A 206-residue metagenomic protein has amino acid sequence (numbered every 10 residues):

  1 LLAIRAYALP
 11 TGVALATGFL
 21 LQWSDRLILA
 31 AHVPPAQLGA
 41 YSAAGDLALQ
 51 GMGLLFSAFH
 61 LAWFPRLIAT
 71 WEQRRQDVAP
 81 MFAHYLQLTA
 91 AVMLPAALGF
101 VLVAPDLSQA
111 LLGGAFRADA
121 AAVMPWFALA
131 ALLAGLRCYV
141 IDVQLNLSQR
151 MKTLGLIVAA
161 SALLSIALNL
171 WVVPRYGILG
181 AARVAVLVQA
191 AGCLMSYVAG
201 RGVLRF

Functional and structural regions predicted by a protein language model:
L1-Q22, A62-P80, G200-F206: Interhelical loop/hinge segments that connect adjacent transmembrane helices in multipass membrane
R5-A8, S42, W63, R74-V103 (+1 more regions): Interfacial transmembrane-helix starts/ends
P10, D25-L27, Q37-F56, L86-A91 (+2 more regions): Alpha-helical transmembrane segments of polytopic membrane transporters and translocases
A14, G18, Q22, G45 (+3 more regions): Short runs within selected transmembrane alpha-helices of multi-pass transporters and secretion channels
A16-G51, R66-A69, P105-F116, R175: Helix-terminus/linker motif at the lipid-water interface of multi-pass membrane proteins
L29, F100, S108, L168-N169 (+1 more regions): MFS-fold secondary transporters
P35, F100-L136, L179: Interfacial segments at transmembrane-helix termini and the short loops linking adjacent helices
A44, A48-A90, V140-L147: Helix-loop junctions and terminal segments of transmembrane helices in multi-pass membrane transport/translocation
